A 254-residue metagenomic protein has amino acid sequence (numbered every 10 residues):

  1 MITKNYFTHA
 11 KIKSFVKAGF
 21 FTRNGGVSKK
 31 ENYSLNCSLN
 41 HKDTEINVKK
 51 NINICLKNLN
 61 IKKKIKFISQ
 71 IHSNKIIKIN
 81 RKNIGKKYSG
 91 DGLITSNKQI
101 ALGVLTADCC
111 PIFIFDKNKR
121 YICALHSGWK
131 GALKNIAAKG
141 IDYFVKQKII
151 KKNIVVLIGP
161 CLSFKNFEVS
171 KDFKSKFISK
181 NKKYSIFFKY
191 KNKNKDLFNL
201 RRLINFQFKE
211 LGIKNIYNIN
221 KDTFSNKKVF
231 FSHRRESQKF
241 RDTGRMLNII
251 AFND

Functional and structural regions predicted by a protein language model:
M1-D254: Active-site microenvironment for binding and transforming phosphate-containing groups
